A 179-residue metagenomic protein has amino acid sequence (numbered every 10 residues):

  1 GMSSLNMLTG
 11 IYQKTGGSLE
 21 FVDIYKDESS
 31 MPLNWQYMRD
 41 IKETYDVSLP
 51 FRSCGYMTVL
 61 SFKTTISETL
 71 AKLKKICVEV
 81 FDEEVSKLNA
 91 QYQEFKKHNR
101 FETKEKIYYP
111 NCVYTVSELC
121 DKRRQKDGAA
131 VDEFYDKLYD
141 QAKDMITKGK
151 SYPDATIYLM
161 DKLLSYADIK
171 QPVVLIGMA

Functional and structural regions predicted by a protein language model:
G1-A179: Metal-dependent amide/peptide-bond hydrolase catalytic core, centered on the "pita-bread" metallohydrolase fold
